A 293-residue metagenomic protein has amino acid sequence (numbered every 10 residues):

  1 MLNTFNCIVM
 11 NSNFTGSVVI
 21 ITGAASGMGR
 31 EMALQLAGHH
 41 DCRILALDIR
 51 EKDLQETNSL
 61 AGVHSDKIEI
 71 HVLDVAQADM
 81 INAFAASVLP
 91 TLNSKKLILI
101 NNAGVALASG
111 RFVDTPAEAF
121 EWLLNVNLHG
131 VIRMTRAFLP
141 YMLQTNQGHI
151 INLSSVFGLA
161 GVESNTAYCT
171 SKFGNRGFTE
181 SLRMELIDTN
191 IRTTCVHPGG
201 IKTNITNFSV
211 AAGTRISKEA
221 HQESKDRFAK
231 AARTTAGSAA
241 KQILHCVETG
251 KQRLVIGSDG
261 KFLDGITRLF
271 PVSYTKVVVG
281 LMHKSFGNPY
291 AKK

Functional and structural regions predicted by a protein language model:
V18, A25-S26: Conserved glycine-rich cofactor-binding loop
D41-Q55: Conserved glycine-rich Rossmann-like NAD(P)H-binding loop of the short-chain dehydrogenase/reductase
V72-A83, A117: The beta1-alpha1 cofactor-binding region of Rossmann-like NAD(H)/NADP(H)-dependent oxidoreductases
K96, G110-F112, A119-E121: Substrate-binding pocket helix/loop in short-chain dehydrogenase/reductase
T135, S171: Active-site helix of classical SDR
S155: Residue(s) in the substrate-gating loop at a strand-loop-helix junction that position the organic substrate next
D188-S258: SDR active-site lid
